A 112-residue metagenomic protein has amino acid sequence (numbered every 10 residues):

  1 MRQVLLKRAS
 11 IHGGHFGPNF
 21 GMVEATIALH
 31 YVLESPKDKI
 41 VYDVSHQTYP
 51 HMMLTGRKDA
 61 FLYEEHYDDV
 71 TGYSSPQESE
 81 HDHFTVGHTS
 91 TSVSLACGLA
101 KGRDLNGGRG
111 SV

Functional and structural regions predicted by a protein language model:
M1-R8: Cofactor-/ligand-binding subdomain signature composed of acidic, glycine-rich, tryptophan-containing flexible loops
K7, H15-V112: Cofactor-binding active-site loop characterized by glycine-rich and histidine/acidic residues
